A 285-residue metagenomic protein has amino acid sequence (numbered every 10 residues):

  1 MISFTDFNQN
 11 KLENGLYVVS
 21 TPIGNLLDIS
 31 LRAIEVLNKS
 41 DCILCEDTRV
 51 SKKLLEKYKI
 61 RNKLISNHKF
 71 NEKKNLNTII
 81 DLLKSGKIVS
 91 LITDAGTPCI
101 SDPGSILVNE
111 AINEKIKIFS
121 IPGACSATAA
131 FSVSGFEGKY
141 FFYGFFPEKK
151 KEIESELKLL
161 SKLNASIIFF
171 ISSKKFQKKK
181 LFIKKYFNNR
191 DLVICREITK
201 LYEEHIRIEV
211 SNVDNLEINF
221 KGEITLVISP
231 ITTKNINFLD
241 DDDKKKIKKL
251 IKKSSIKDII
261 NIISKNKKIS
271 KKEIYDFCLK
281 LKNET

Functional and structural regions predicted by a protein language model:
I2-F70: Glycine-rich, flexible N-terminal cofactor/catalytic loop recognition
S3, E13, K87-I88, S166 (+1 more regions): A contiguous loop/helix-start segment that scaffolds small-molecule binding in enzyme catalytic cores
L37-I43, K115-I118, S166-I167: Short active-site oxyanion
C45, I118-G123, F169, I194: General beta-strand structural signal in soluble alpha/beta enzymes
R49-S51, S126, K175, T232: Alpha-helix capping/helix-boundary segments
N67-E72, F146-E148: Conserved helicase motor
L76-C125: Glycine/small-residue-rich loop that forms an oxyanion/phosphate-binding "nest" at active or ligand-binding sites
L107-L160: Class I SAM-dependent methyltransferase SAM-binding "motif I" and its flanking Rossmann-like core
